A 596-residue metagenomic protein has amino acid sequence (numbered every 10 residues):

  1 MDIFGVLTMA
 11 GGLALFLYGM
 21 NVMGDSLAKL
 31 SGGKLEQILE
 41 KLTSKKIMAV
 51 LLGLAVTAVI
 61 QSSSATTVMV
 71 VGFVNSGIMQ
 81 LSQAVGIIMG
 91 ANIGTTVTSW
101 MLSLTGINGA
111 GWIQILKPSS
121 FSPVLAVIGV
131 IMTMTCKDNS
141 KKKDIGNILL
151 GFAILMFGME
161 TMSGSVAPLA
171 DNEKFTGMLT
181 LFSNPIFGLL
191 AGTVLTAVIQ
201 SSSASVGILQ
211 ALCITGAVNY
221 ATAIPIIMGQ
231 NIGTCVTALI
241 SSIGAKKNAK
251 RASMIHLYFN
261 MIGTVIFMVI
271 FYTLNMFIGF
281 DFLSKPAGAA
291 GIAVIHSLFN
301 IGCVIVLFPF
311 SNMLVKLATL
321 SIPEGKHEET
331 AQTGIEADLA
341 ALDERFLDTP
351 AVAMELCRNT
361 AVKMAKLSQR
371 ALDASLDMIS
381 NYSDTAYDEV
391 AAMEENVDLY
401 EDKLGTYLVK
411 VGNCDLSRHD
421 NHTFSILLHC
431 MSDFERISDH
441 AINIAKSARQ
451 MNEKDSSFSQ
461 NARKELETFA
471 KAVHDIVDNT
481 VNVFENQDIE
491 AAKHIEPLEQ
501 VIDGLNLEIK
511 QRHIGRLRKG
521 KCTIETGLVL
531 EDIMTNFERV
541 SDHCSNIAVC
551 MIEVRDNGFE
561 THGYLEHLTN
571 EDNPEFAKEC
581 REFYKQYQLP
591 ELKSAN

Functional and structural regions predicted by a protein language model:
M1-K46, I145-V194, L212-T215: Helix-loop-helix hairpins and the membrane-proximal interhelical loops of multi-pass alpha-helical transport proteins
M1-L7, N108-S120, F175-L181, A221 (+1 more regions): Interfacial loop-to-helix junctions that mark the boundaries of transmembrane helices in multi-pass membrane
M9-N21, G53-T57, V124-C136, L150-M162 (+3 more regions): Hydrophobic core segments of alpha-helical transmembrane domains in multi-pass membrane transport and ion-translocation
G24-A28, V56-A65, V166-A167, L195-A204 (+2 more regions): Short helix-coil transition sites and intra-membrane helix breaks within transmembrane domains of multi-pass
L42-M69, P185-I208: Hydrophobic alpha-helical transmembrane segments of multi-pass integral membrane proteins, predominantly secondary
T57-T66, V85-M101, P118-L125, L155 (+5 more regions): Membrane-embedded alpha-helical segments of transport systems, primarily multispan ion/solute transporters
M69-A91, S99-S120, T196-G233, S242-N248 (+4 more regions): Membrane-interfacial helix-loop connectors
M79, T105, V218, G244-K250 (+4 more regions): Cytosolic, long alpha-helical scaffolding segments
